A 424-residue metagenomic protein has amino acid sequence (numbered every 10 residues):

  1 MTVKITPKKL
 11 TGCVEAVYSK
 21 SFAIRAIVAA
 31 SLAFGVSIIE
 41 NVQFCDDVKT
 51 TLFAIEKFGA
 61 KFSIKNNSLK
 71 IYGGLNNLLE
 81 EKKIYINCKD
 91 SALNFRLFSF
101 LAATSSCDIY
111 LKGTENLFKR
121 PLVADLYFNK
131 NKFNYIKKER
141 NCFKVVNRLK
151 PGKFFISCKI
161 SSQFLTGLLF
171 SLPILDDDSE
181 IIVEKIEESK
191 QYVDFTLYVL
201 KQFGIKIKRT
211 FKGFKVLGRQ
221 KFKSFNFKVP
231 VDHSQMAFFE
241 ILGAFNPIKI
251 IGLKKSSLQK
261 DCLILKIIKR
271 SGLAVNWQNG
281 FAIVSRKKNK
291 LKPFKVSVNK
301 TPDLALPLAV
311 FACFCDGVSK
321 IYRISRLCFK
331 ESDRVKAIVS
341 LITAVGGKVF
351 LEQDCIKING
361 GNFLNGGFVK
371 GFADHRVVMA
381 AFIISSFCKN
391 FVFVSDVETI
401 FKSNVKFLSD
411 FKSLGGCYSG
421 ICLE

Functional and structural regions predicted by a protein language model:
M1-E424: Short, structured segments at the rim of ligand-binding sites
